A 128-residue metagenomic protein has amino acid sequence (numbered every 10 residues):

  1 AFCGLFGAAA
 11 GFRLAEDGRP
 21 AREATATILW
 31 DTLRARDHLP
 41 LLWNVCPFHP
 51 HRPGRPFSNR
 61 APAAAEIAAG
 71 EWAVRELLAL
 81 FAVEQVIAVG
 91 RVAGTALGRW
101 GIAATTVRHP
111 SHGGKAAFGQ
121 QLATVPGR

Functional and structural regions predicted by a protein language model:
A1-Q85, T95-W100, T105, H112: A polyanion-binding, active-site-adjacent surface
R91-V92: Alpha-helix/helix-capping structural signal
G101-R128: Short, flexible loop segments at boundaries between secondary-structure elements
